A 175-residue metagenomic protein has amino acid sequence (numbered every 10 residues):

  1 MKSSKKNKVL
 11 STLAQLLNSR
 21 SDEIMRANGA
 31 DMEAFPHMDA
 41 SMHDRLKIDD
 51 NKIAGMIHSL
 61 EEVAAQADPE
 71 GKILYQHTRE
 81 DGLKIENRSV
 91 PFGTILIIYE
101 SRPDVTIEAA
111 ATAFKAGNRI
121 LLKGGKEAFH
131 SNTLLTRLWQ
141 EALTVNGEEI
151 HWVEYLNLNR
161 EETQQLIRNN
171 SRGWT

Functional and structural regions predicted by a protein language model:
M1-I85: N-terminal Rossmann-like NAD(P)+-binding subdomain of aldehyde/semialdehyde dehydrogenases
K5-K8, S19, E23, N51 (+6 more regions): Conserved active-site and cofactor/substrate-binding residues in soluble primary-metabolism enzymes
S19, T144-V145, R168: Secondary-structure boundary motif
A40, V90-P91, N170-S171: Short glycine-enriched loop/turn motifs at secondary-structure junctions
H58, A65, P69-E141, N146 (+1 more regions): Conserved small-residue-rich beta-alpha loop and adjacent elements that most often cradle the phosphate/pyrophosphate
T94, E154-T175: Conserved NAD(P)+-binding/catalytic subdomain of aldehyde/semialdehyde dehydrogenases
G147-I150, R160: Intrinsically disordered, low-complexity linker/loop segments enriched in Gly/Pro and charged/polar residues
